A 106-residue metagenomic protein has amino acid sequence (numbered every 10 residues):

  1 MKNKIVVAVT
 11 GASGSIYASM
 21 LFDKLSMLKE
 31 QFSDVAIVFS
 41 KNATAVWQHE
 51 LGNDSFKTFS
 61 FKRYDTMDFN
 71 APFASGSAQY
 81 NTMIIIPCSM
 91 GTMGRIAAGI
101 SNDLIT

Functional and structural regions predicted by a protein language model:
M1-T106: A cross-family phosphate/adenosyl-ligand binding-site feature
